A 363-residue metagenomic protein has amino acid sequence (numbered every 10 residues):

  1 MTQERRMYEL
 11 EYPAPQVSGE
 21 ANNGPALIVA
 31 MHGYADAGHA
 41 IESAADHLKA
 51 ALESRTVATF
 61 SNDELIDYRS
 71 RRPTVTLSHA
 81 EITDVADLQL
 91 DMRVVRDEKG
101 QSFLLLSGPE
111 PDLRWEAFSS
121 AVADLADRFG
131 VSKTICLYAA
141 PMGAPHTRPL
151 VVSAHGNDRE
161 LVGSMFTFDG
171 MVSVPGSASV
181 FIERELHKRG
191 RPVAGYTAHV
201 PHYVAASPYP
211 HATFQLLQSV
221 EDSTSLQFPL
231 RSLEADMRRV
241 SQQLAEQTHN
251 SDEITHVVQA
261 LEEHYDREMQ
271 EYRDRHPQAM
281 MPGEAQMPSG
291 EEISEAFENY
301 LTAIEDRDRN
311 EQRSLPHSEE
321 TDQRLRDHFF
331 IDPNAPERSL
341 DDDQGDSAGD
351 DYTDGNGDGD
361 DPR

Functional and structural regions predicted by a protein language model:
T2-G108: N-terminal short beta-loop-beta anion/metal-coordinating cradle
M31-A35, L105-W115, M165-S173, Y203-S207: Flexible, glycine/proline-enriched loop segments at strand-loop-helix junctions that form or flank small-ligand binding
H39-S43, L113, A117, S177 (+3 more regions): Conserved active-site and cofactor/substrate-binding residues in soluble primary-metabolism enzymes
A58, L104-L106, I135, P192-T197: Hydrophobic/aromatic beta-strand patches that form the interior of the parallel beta-sheet core in alpha/beta enzyme
F60-V85, A194-A205, T213, R324-D327 (+1 more regions): Flexible, D/E/H-enriched segments
Q101, P109-E160, I182: Internal, conserved structured core segments that host functional sites
G143-S223, Q227: Catalytic cores of processing enzymes, dominated by hydrolases/peptidases, characterized by acidic/His-rich
A205-R363: A conserved C-terminal secondary-structure "cap"
